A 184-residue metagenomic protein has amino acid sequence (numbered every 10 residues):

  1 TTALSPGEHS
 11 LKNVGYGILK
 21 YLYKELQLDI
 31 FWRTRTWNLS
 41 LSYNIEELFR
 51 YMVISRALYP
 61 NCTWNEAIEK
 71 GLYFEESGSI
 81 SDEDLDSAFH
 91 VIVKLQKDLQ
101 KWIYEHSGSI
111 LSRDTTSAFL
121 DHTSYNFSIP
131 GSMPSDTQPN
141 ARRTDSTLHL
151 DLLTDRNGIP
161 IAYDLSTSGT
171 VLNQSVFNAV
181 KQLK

Functional and structural regions predicted by a protein language model:
T1-P130, T144, D151-G169, N173 (+1 more regions): Dynamic "connector" segments at or just before major functional cores
H106, Q182-L183: A generic secondary-structure signal
S132-P139, T167, V180: Short secondary-structure boundary/capping segments
